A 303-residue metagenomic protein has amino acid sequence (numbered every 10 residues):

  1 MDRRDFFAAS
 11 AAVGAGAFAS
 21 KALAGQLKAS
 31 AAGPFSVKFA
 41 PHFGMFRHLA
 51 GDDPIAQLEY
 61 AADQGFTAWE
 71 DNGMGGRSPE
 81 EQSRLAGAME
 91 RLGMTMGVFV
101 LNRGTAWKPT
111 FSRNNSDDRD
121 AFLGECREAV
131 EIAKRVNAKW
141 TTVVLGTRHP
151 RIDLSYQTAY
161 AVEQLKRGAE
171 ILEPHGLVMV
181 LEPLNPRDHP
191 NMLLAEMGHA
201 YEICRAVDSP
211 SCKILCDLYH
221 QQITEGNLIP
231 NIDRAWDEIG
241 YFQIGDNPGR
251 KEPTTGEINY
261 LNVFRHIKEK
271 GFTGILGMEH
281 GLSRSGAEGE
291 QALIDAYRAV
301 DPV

Functional and structural regions predicted by a protein language model:
D2-A62, L194-C216, H220-V303: Histidine-acidic metal/acid-base catalytic patches
S10-S20, S30-G33, R91, K108-K213: Active-site acidic/histidine proton-transfer and metal-coordination neighborhood in alpha/beta enzyme cores
M45-R47, G75, N102-T105, L145-H149 (+4 more regions): Active-site-proximal loop/turn and secondary-structure-junction residues that shape catalytic pockets, frequently
A56-M74: Catalytic domains of carbohydrate-active enzymes, especially glycoside hydrolases
T67, T95, K139, G240 (+1 more regions): Short acidic/polar active-site loop segments enriched in Thr and Asp
E70-E90, L145-H149: Glycine-rich, proline-tolerant flexible connector loops at the mouths of alpha/beta enzymes
S83-S116: Mid-chain, structured segments of secreted extracytoplasmic proteins
